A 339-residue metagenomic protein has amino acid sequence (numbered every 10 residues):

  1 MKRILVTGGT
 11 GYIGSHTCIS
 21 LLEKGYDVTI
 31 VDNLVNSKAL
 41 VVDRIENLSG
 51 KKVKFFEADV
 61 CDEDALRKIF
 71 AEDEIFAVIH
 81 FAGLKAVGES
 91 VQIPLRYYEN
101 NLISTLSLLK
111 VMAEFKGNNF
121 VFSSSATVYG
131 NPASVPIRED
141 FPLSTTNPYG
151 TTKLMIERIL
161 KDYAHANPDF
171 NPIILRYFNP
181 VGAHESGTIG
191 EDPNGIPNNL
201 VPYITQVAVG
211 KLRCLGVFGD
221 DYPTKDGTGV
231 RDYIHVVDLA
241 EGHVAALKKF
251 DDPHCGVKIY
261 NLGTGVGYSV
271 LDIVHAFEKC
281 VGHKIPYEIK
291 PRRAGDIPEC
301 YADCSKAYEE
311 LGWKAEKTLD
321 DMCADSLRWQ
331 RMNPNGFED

Functional and structural regions predicted by a protein language model:
M1-A183: N-terminal Rossmann-like NAD(P)+-binding domain of SDR-like oxidoreductases, especially those catalyzing
A39, N179-N199, G210-R231: Short, flexible, glycine-rich and Lys/Arg-enriched loop motifs at helix boundaries that contact anionic partners
A58, I196-P197, V266, A315: Residue-level signature of the cytosolic catalytic core of signaling kinases
S107-K110, L154, R158, P202 (+4 more regions): Generic recognition of well-ordered alpha-helical segments within structured catalytic/regulatory domains
S134, T145-T152, P193, P197-V201 (+1 more regions): The catalytic Tyr-centered alpha-helix of NAD(P)H-dependent dehydrogenases
Q206-D339: C-terminal substrate-binding subdomain of Rossmann-fold SDR/epimerase-dehydratase oxidoreductases
